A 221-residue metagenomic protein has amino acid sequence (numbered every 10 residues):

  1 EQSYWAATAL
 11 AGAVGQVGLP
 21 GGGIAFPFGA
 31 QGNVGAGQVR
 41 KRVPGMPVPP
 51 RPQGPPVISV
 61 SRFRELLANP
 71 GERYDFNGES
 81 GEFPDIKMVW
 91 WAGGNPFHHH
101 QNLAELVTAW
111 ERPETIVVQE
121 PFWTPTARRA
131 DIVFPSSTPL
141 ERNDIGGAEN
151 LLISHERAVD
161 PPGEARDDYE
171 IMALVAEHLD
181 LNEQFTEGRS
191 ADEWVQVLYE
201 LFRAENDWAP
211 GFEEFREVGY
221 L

Functional and structural regions predicted by a protein language model:
E1-T8, I58, Q101, R166-E170: Conserved active-site and cofactor/substrate-binding residues in soluble primary-metabolism enzymes
A6-A13, A173-E177: Short, hydrophobic/amphipathic alpha-helical patches that form generic packing surfaces within helical domains
T8-R128, T138-R142, A158, E213-L221: Extended redox/cofactor-interaction regions of prokaryotic respiratory oxidoreductases
V48-Q53, V159-L221: N-terminal leader/propeptide and maturation segments of large enzyme subunits in energy/redox metabolism and hydrolases
D131: Catalytic, metal-anchored helix/loop core of enzyme active sites in primary metabolism
G147: Acidic/histidine-rich catalytic neighborhood
N150-P162: Short beta-alpha connecting loops at secondary-structure transitions that line or flank enzyme active sites
